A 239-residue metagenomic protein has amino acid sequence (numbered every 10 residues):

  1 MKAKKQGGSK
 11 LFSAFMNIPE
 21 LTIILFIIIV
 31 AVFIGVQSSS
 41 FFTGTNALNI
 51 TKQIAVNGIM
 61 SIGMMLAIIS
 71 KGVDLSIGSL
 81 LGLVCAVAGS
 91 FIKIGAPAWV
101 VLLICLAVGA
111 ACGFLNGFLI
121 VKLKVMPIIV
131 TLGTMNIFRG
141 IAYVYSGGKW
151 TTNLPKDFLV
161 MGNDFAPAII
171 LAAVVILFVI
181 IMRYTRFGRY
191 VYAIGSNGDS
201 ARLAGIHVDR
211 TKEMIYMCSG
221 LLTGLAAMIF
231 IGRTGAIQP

Functional and structural regions predicted by a protein language model:
K2-M60, G95-V100, I206, M214: Membrane-interfacial amphipathic/re-entrant helices at transmembrane-helix boundaries
A14-F15, L123-T185, T211-M214, F230-P239: Transmembrane helix-bundle core of multi-pass membrane transporters and related energy-transducing complexes
E20-L25, I50, N57, S79-L83 (+4 more regions): Hydrophobic alpha-helical transmembrane segments
V30, C85, V108, T134-F138 (+3 more regions): Transmembrane alpha-helical core residues of multi-pass small-molecule transporters, especially secondary transporters
V30-I94, F118-K124, S200: Single transmembrane alpha-helix segments in multi-pass membrane proteins
V56-N57, A86, G133-A142, N163 (+1 more regions): Small-residue-rich segments of transmembrane alpha-helices in multi-pass membrane proteins, especially helix faces
A96-T134: Alpha-helical transmembrane segments within multi-pass membrane transporters and channels
P97-L103, A111-N116, D164-I237: Helix-loop-helix "hairpin" substructures at the membrane interface of multi-pass membrane proteins
